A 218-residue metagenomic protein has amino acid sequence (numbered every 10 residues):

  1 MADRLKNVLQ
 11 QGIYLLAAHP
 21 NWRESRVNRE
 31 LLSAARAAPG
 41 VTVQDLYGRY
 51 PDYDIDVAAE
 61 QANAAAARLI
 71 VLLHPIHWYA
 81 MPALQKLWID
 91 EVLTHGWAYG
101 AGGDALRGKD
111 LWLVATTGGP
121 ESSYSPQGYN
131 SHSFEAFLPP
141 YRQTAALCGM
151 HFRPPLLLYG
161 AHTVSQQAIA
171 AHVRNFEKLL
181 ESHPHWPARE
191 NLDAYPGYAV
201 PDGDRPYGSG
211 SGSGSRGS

Functional and structural regions predicted by a protein language model:
A2-Q44, E177, Y198: N-terminal beta1-alpha1 ligand-phosphate binding loop
V8-L9, G103-G108, C148: Short, conserved loop/helix-junction motifs that constitute active-site signature segments in enzyme catalytic cores
Y14-L16, Q44, V71, W112-V114 (+1 more regions): Hydrophobic/aromatic beta-strand patches that form the interior of the parallel beta-sheet core in alpha/beta enzyme
R26-A37, S133-C148: Short, solvent-exposed amphipathic alpha-helices that sit in or adjacent to ligand/effector-binding or catalytic
R26-E30, I55, A83-L87, Q167: Generic recognition of short, well-ordered alpha-helical segments
V41-A65: N-terminal beta-loop-helix "entrance" segment that forms/cooperates in small-molecule cofactor or anionic ligand
A58-R142: Helix-loop-strand module that forms the ligand-binding subsite of alpha/beta enzymes
R142-S218: Glycine-rich phosphate/pyrophosphate-binding loop and the adjoining helix
